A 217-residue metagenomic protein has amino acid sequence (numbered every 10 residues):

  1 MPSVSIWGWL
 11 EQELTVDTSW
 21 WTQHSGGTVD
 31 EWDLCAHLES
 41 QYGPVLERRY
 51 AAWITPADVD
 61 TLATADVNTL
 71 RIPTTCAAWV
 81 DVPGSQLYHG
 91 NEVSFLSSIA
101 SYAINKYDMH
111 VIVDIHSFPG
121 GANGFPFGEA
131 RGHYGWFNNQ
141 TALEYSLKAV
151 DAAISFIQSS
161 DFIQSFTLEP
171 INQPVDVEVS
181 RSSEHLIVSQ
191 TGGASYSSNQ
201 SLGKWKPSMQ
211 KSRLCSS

Functional and structural regions predicted by a protein language model:
M1-V67: N-terminal carbohydrate-binding accessory modules
V4-W9, P73-C76, D114-F118, E169-P174: Active-site-proximal beta-strand/loop segments in catalytic clefts of secreted hydrolases
L14, G121-S217: Active-site region of glycoside hydrolase catalytic domains
W21-S25, G90-N91, A130-G132, I187-S189: Short, low-complexity, polar/charged sequence segments that are solvent-exposed and flexible
Q41-L70, G84-S117, F127-L168: An active-site-proximal structural segment forming one wall of the substrate-binding cleft that immediately precedes
A78-D81: Short, solvent-exposed loop/turn segments at secondary-structure junctions
